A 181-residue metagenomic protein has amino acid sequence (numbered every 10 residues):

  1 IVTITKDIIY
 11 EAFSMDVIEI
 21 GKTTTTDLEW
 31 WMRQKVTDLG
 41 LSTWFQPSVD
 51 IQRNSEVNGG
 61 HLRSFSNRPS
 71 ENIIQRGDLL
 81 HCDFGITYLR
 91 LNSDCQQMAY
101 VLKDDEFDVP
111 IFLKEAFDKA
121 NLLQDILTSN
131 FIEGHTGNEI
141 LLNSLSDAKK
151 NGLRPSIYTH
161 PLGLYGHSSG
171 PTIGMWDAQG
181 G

Functional and structural regions predicted by a protein language model:
I1-G181: Active-site neighborhoods and metal-handling regions in enzymes and metal-associated proteins
